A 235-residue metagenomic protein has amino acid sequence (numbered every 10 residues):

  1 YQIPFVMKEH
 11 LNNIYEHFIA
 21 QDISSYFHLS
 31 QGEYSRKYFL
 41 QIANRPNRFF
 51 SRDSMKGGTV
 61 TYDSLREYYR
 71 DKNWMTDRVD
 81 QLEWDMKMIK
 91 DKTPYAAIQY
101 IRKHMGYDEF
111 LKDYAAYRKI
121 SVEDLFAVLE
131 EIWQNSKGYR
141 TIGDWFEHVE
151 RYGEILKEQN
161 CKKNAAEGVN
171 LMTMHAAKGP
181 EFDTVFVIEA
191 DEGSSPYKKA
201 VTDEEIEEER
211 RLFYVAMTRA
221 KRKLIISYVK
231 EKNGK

Functional and structural regions predicted by a protein language model:
Y1-E33, V169, A177-F182, I188: Conserved motor-region signature of P-loop NTPase helicases/translocases
V6, H10-L11, S30-Y38, K198-E204 (+1 more regions): Short, polar/flexible loop-turn hinges at active-site or ligand-entry regions and domain interfaces
F18, Y34, D124-A127, F182 (+1 more regions): A generic structural signal for residues located within well-ordered alpha-helices of large catalytic or ligand-binding
S24-R48: A polyampholytic, Gly/Pro-enriched intrinsically disordered region
F39-S64, G179: Helix-hairpin-helix
D71-P180, S194-Y197, K223: Accessory C-terminal helicase-associated subdomains
D191-K235: C-terminal accessory regions
